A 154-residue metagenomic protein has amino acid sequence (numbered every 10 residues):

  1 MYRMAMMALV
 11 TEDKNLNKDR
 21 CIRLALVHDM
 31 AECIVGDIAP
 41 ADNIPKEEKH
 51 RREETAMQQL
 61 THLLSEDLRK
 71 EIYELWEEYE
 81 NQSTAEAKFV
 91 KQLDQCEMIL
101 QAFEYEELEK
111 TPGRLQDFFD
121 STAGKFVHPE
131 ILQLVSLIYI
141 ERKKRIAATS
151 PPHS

Functional and structural regions predicted by a protein language model:
M1-S154: Alpha-helical, largely C-terminal catalytic domains that coordinate divalent metal ions via clustered Asp/Glu/His
